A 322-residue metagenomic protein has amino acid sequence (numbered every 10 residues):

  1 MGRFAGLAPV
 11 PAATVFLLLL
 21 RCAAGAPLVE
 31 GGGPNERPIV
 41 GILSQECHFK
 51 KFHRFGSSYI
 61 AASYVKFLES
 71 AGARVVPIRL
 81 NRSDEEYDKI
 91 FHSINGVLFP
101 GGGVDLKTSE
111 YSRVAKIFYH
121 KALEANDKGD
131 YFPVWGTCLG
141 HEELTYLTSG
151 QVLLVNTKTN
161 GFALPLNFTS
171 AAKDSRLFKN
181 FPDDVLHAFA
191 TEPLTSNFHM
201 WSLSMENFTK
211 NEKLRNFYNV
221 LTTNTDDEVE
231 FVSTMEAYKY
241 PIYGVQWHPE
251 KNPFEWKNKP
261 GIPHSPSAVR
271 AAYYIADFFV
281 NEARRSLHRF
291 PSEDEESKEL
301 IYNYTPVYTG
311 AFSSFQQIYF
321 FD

Functional and structural regions predicted by a protein language model:
G2-Y240, W247-D322: N-terminal beta1-alpha1 cap of cysteine-dependent amidohydrolase-like domains
